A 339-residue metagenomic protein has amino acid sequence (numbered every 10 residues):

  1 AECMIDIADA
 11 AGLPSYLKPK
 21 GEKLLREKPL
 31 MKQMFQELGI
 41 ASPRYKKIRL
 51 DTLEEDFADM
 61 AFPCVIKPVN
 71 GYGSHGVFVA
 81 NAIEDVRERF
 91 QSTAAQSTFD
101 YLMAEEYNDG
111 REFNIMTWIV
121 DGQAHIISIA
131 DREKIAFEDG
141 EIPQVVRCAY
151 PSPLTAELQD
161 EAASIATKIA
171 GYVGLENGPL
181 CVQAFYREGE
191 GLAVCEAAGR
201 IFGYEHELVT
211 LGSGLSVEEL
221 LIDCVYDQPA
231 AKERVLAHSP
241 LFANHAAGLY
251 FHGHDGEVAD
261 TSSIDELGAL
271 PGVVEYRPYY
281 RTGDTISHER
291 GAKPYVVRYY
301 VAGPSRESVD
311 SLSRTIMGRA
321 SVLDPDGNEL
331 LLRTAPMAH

Functional and structural regions predicted by a protein language model:
A1-E27, G39-K47: A short, GP-enriched loop/loop-strand-helix hinge that lies immediately N-terminal to, or at the N-terminal rim
M31-Q36: Structural element of the ATP-grasp superfamily
A41-P43, P63-I66, V77-N114, G140-C148 (+2 more regions): Conserved ATP-binding module of the ATP-grasp superfamily
E54, D223-H339: Peripheral (often C-terminal) accessory segments that flank ATP-dependent C-N-forming ligase machineries
F78, E106, Y150-P151, Y295-G303: Short, well-ordered beta-strand elements within core beta-sheets of diverse protein domains
E84, E106-D109, F113, T117-L175 (+5 more regions): ATP-dependent carboxylate/phosphate-activation module, predominantly the ATP-grasp catalytic core and closely related
E105, E176-E188, E233-R234, E329-P336: A short glycine-rich, hydrophobically flanked beta-strand micro-motif that places a catalytic Asp/Glu for divalent metal
E190-A193: Conserved protein kinase catalytic/activation segment
